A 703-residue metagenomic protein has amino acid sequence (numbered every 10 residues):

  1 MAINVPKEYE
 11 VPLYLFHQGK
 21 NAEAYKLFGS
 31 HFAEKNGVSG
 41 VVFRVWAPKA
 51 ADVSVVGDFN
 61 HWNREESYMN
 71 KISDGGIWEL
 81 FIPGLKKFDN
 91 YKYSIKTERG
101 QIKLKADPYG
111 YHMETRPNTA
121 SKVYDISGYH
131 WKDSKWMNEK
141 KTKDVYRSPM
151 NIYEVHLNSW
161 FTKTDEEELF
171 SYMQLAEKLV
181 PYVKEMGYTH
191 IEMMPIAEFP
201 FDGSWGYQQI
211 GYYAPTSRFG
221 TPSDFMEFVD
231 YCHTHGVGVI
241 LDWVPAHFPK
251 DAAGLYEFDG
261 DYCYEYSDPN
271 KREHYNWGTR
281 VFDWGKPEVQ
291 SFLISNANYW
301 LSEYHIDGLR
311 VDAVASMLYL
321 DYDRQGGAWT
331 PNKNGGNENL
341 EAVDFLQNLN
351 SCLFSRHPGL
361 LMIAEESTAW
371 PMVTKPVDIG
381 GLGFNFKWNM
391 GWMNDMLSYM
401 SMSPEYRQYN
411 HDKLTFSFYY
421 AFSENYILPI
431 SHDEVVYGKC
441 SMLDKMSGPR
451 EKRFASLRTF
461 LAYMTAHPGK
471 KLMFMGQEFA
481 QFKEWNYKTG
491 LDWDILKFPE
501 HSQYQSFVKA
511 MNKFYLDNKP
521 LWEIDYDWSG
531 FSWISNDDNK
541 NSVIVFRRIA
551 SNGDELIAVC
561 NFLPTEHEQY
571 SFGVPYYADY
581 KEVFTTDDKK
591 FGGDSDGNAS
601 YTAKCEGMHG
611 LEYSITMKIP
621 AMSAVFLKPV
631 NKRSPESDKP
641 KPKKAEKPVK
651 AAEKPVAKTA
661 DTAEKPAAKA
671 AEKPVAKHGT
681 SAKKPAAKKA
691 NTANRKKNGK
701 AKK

Functional and structural regions predicted by a protein language model:
M1-V38, V42, I72-E154, S159-E167 (+3 more regions): The feature marks proteins involved in alpha-glucan
V45, Y93, V155, V183 (+13 more regions): Conserved, mostly hydrophobic/aromatic
W46-V53, P575-A578: Short proline/glycine-enriched turn/loop motifs at strand-loop junctions of beta-rich domains
F59-I77, D587-G610: Solvent-exposed beta-strand/loop surfaces of large extracellular or lumenal domains
K87-Y91, A599-E636: C-terminal beta-strand-rich structural cap/linker in extracellular carbohydrate-active enzymes
E114, S134-M150, H156-E338: Substrate-binding/active-site clefts of carbohydrate-active enzymes
P117, H305-D307, Y322-K488, I495 (+2 more regions): Conserved alpha/beta catalytic core and glycan-binding cleft of carbohydrate-active enzymes
E636-K703: Intrinsically disordered, polybasic Lys/Arg-rich low-complexity tracts
